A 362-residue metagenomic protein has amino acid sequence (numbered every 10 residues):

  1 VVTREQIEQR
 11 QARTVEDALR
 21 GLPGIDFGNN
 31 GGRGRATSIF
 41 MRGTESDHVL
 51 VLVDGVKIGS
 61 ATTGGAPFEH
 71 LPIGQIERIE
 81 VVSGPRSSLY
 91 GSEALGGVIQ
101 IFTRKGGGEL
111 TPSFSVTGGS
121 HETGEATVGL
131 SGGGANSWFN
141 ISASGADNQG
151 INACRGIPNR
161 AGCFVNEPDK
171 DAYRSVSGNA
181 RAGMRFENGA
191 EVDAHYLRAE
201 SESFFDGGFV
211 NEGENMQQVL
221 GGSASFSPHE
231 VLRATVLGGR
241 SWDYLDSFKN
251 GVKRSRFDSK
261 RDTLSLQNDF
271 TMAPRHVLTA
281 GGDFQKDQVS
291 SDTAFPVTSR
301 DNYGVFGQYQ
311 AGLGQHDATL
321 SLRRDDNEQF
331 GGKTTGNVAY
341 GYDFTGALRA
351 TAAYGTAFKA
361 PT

Functional and structural regions predicted by a protein language model:
V1-R10, S38, S46: N-terminal periplasmic "start-of-domain" segments of outer-membrane beta-barrel proteins
E16, R20-K57, E77: Extracytoplasmic beta-strand/coil segments of soluble accessory domains associated with Gram-negative outer-membrane
L19, I79-V81, I99-I101: Non-catalytic regulatory/gating segments with a bias toward low-complexity or hydrophobic composition
D47-V49, G108-P112, G124, A135-F139 (+9 more regions): Outer-envelope beta-barrel architecture signal
V56-S83: Short acidic/polar hinge/loop motifs at secondary-structure boundaries that mediate gating or recognition
F68-H70, G118-S120, S131-G133, I157-F164 (+5 more regions): Replace "Gram-negative outer membrane beta-barrel proteins" with "bacterial and organellar outer membrane beta-barrel
S87-S88, Q100, G107-E109, S115-T117 (+1 more regions): Periplasmic-side early beta-strands and strand-to-turn transitions of outer-membrane beta-barrels
E187, A224-H229, R233, G238 (+3 more regions): Structural signature of Gram-negative outer-membrane beta-barrels, strongest in the C-terminal barrel of TonB-dependent
